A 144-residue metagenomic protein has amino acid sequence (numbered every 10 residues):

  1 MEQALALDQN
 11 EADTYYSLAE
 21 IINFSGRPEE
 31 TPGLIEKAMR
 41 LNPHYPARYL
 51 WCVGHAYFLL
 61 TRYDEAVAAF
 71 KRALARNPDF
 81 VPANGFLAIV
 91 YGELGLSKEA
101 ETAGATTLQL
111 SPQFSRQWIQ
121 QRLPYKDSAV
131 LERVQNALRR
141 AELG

Functional and structural regions predicted by a protein language model:
M1-G144: Alpha-helical protein-protein interaction modules
